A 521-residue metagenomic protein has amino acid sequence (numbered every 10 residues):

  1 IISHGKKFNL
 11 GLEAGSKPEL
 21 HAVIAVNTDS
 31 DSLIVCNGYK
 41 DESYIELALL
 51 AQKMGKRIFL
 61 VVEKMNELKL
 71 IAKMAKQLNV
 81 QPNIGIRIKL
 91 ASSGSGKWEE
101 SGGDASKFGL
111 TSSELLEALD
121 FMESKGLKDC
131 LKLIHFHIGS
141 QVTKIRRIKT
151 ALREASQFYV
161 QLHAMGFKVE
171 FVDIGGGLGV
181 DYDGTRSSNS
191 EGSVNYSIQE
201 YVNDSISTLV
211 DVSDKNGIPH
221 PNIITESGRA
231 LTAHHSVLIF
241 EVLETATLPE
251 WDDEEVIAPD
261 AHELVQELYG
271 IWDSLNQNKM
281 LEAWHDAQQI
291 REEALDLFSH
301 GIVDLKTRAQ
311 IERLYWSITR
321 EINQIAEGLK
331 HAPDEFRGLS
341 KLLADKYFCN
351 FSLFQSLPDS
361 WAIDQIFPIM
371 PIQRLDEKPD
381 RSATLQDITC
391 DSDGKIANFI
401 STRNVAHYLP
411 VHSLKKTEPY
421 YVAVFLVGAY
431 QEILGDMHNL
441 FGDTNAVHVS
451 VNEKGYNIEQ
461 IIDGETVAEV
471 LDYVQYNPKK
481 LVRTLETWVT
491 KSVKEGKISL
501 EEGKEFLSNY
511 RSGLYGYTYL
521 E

Functional and structural regions predicted by a protein language model:
I1-F171, L178-G184, N195-E200, T208: Active-site-proximal beta-alpha core segment in soluble small-molecule metabolic enzymes
N27, R146, R186-S188, V237 (+1 more regions): Single-residue recognition of alpha-helix boundary sites
V61, G85-R87, D173-G175, I223-T225 (+2 more regions): A structural signal for short, well-ordered beta-strand segments and their strand-loop junctions that often border
S92-G96, E170-N189, I224-I239: Flexible glycine/acidic-rich beta-alpha junction loops that bind and position SAM and/or redox cofactors in anaerobic
M122, L152, G179, S188-S190 (+3 more regions): Alpha-helix termini
Y196, D204-I206, V210-E521: Charged (often Lys/Glu-rich) extended helix/loop segments that serve as interaction or gating elements
